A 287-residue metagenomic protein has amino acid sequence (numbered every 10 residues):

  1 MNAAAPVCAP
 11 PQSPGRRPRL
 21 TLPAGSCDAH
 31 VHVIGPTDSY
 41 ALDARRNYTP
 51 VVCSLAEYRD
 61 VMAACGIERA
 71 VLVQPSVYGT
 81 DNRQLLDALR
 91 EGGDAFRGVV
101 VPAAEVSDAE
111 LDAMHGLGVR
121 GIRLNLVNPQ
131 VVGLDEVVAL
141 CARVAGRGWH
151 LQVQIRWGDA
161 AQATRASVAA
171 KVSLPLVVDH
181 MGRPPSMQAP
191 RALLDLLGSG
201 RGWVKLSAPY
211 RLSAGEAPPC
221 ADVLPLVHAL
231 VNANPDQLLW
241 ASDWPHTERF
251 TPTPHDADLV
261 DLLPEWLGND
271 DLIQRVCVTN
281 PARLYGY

Functional and structural regions predicted by a protein language model:
N2-G25, V51-R69, P235-Q237, T251-Y287: Mid-to-C-terminal alpha-helical segments outside catalytic/metal-binding sites
A5-P10, P14, G79-D159, R165 (+1 more regions): Active-site gating/metal-coordination segments in enzymes
P23-Y40: Short, solvent-exposed beta-strand-terminating loops
C27-V31, A70-V73, F96-V100, R120-L124 (+4 more regions): Hydrophobic faces of well-ordered beta-strands that scaffold small-molecule active sites in alpha/beta enzyme cores
H30, M62, L85, M114 (+7 more regions): Conserved, mostly hydrophobic/aromatic
D43-G92: Alpha-helical scaffold segments that flank or form the walls of functional sites
R46-C53, V132, Q188, A217-P225 (+1 more regions): Alpha-helix N-cap and loop-to-helix initiation/capping positions
L134-W240: Catalytic pocket-lining loop regions of alpha/beta-barrel enzymes, especially the amidohydrolase/enolase/GH5 lineages
